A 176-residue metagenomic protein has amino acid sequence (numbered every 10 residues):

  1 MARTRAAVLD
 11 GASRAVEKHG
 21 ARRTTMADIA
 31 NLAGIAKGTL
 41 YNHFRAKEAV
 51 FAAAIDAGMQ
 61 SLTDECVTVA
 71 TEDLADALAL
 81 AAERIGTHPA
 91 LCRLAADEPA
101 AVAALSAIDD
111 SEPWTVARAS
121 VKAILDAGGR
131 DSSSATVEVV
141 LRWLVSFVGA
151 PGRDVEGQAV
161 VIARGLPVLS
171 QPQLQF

Functional and structural regions predicted by a protein language model:
M1-L32, A49: Basic, helix-initiating cap at the start of DNA-binding domains
A33-F44: Short hydrophobic/aromatic patch on the recognition helix
F44, F51-G58: Alpha-helical DNA-contacting segments of helix-turn-helix folds
E48-V50, A100: A secondary-structure capping/hinge motif
A53, D64-A90: Hydrophobic alpha-helical connector segments
T63, V102-E138: Amphipathic alpha-helical packing segments from all-alpha helical-bundle domains
E83, R118-S134, W143, F147-F176: C-terminal peripheral helix-coil segments that are non-catalytic and often amphipathic
I85-S111: Amphipathic alpha-helical segments used for helix-helix packing
